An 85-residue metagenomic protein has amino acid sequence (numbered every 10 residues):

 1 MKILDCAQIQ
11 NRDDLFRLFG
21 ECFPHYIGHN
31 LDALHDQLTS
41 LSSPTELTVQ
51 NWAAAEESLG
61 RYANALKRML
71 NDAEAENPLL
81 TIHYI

Functional and structural regions predicted by a protein language model:
M1-I85: Positively charged, polar, low-complexity stretches
